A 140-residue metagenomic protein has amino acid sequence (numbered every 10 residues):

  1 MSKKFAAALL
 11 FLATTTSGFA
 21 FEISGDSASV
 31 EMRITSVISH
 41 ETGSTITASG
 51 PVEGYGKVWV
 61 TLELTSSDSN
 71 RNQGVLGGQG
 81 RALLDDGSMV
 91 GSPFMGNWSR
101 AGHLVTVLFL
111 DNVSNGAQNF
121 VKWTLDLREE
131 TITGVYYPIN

Functional and structural regions predicted by a protein language model:
M1-F5: Positively charged n-region of N-terminal signal peptides that target proteins for export
A7-A8, G18: Cleavable N-terminal signal peptides
A8-F11, F109: Acidic/proline-rich low-complexity IDRs
F11-L12, L83: Short, linear, compositionally biased motifs with a strong N-terminal bias
A13-S17: N-terminal signal peptide c-region/cleavage motif recognized by signal peptidases
F19-N140: Beta-strand-enriched cores of mature, soluble protein domains
